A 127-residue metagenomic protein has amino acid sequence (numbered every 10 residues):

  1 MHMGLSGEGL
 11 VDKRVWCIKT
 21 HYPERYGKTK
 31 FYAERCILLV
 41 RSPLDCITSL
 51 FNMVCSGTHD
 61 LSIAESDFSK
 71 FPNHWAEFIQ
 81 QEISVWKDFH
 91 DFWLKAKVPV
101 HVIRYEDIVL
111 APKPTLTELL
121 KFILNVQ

Functional and structural regions predicted by a protein language model:
M1-I103: PAPS-dependent sulfotransferase catalytic domain
A96-F122: Phosphate-binding beta-loop-alpha motif at adenosine-nucleotide cofactor sites
N125-Q127: Short, intrinsically disordered, charge-balanced linker/junction segments flanking boundaries in proteins
